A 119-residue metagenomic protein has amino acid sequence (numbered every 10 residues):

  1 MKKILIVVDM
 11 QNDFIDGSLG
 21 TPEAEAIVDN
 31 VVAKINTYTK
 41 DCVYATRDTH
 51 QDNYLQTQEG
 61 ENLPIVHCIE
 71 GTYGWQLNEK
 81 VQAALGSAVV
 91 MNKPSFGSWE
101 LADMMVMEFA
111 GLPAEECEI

Functional and structural regions predicted by a protein language model:
M1-N92, A110-P113: Active-site acidic carboxylates
N92-A110, E115-E118: Glycine-rich phosphate- or other oxyanion-binding loops that anchor nucleotides, phosphorylated ligands
